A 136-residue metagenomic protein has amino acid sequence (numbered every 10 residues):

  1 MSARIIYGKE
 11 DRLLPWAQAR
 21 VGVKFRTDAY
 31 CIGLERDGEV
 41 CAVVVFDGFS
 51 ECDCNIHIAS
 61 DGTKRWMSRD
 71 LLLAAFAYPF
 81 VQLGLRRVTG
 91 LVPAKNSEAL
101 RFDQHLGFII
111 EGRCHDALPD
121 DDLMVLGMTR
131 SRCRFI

Functional and structural regions predicted by a protein language model:
M1-K9, R132-I136: Conserved N-terminal entry element of GNAT/NAT acetyltransferase domains
Y7-D53, T63: Acetyl-CoA-dependent GNAT
D47-I58, G84-R86, P119-D122: A conserved beta-turn-beta hairpin within the catalytic core of GNAT-like acetyltransferases that forms part
H57-M67, P93: A short, internal acetyl-CoA/4′-phosphopantetheine-binding micro-motif in the GNAT/acyltransferase core
V81-V92: Conserved GNAT acetyl-CoA-binding A-motif
L91, I109-L123: Conserved catalytic-core motifs of GNAT/GCN5-like acyltransferases
K95-G112: Conserved active-site alpha-helix within GNAT-family acetyltransferase domains
A117-I136: C-terminal "cap" of GNAT-fold acetyltransferases
